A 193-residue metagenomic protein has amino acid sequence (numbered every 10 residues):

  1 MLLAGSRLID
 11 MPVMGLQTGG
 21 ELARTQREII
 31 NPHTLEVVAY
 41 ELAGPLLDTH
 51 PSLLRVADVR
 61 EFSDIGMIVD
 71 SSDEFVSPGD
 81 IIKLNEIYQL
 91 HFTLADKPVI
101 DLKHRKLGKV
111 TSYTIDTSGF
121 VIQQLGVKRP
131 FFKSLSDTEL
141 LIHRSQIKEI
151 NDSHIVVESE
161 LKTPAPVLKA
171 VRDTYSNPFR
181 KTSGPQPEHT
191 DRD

Functional and structural regions predicted by a protein language model:
M1-D193: Peripheral interaction segments used for macromolecular assembly
